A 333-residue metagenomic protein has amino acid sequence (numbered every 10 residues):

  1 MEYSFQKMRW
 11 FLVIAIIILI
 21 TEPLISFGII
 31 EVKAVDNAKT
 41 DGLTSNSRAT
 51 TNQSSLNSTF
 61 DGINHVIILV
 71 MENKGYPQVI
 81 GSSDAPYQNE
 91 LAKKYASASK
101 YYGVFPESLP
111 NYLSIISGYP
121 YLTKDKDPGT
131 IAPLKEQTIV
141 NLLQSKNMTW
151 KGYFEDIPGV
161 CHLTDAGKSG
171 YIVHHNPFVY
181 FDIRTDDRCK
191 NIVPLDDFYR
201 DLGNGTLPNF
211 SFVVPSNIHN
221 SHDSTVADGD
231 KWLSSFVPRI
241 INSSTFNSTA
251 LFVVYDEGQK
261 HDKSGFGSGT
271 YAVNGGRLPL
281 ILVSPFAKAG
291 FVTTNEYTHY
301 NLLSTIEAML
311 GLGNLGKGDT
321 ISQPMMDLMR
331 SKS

Functional and structural regions predicted by a protein language model:
M1-K39: Secretory targeting signatures
F27-G28, V32-S333: N-terminal pro-sequences and low-complexity stem/linker regions of secreted or lumenal proteins
